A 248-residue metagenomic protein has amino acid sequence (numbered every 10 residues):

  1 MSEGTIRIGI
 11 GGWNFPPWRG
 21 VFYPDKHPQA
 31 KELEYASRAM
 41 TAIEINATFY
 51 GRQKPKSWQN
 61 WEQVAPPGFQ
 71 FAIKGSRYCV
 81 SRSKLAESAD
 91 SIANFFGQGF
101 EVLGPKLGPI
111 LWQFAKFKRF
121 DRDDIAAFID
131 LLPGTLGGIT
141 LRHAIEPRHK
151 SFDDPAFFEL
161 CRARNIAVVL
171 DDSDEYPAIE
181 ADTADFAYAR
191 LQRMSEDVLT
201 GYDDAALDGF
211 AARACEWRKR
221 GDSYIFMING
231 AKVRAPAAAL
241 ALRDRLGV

Functional and structural regions predicted by a protein language model:
M1-V248: Residues lining hydrophobic/aromatic ligand-binding pockets adjacent to catalytic sites
